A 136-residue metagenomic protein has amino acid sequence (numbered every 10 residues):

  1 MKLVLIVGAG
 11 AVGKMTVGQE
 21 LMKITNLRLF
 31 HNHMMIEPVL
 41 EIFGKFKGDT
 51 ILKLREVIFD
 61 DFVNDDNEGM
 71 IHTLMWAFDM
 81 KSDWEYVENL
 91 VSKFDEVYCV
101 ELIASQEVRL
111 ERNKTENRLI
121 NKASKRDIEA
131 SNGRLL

Functional and structural regions predicted by a protein language model:
M1-V4, N67-E68: Pre-Walker A (Motif I) flank of P-loop NTPase domains
I6-G8: Hydrophobic anchor at the beta1->P-loop junction of P-loop NTPases
V12: ATP-binding Walker
M15: Walker A/P-loop
G18-V63: Conserved substrate/cofactor phosphate-moiety recognition/catalytic segment in nucleotide-dependent phosphotransferases
T50-I103: Glycine-rich phosphate-binding loop used to anchor ATP phosphates in small-molecule kinases, encompassing both
Q106-N113: Switch/connector loops and helix/strand junctions flanking conserved nucleotide-binding motifs in nucleotide-processing
T115-L136: Small-molecule kinase domains that catalyze NTP-dependent phosphoryl transfer to phosphate-bearing small molecules
